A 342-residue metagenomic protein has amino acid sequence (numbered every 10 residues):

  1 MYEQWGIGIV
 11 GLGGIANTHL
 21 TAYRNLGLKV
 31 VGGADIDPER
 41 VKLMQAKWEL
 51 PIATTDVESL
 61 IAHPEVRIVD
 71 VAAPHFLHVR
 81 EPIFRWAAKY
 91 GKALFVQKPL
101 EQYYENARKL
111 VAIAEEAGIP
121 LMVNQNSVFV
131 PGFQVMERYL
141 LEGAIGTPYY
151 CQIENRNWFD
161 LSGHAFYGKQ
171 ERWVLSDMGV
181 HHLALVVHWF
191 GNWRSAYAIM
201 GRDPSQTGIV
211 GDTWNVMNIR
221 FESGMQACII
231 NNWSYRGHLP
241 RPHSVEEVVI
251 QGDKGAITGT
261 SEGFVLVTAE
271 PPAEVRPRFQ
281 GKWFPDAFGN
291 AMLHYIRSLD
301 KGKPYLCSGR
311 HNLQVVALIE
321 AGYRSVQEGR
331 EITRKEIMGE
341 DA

Functional and structural regions predicted by a protein language model:
M1-Q4, I9, I68-A73, R108 (+3 more regions): C-terminal helix-rich "cap/oligomerization" subdomain common to oxidoreductases
M1-W48: N-terminal Rossmann-like dinucleotide-binding module
E39, Q280-L293: Active-site loop of classical SDR/Rossmann-like NAD(P)-dependent oxidoreductases, centered on the catalytic Tyr-X3-Lys
L50-V57: Conserved SAM-binding strand-loop segment of SAM-dependent methyltransferases
R67-I68, P74, H78-V128, G143: Beta-strand-loop-alpha-helix segment that lines the small-molecule cofactor/substrate pocket of alpha/beta enzymes
V96, L121-V123, Q152, I229 (+1 more regions): Hydrophobic residues in well-ordered beta-strands that form the structural core
P120, S127-G208, G329: Predominantly a Rossmann-like dinucleotide-binding segment in NAD(P)-dependent oxidoreductases
D177, A184-G263, G289-K301, G339-A342: Contiguous beta-strand/loop segments that form the cofactor/metal-binding neighborhood of enzyme cores
